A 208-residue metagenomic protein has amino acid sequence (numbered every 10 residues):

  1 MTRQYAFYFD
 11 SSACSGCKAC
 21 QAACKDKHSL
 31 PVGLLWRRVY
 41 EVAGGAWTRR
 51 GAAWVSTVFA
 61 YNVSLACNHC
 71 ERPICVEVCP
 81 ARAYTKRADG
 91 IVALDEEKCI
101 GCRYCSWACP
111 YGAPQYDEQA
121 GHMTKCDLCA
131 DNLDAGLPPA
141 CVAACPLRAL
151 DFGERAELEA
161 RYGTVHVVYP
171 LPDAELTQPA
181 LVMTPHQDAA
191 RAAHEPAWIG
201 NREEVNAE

Functional and structural regions predicted by a protein language model:
M1-E208: Non-ligating segments of multi-cofactor redox enzymes
